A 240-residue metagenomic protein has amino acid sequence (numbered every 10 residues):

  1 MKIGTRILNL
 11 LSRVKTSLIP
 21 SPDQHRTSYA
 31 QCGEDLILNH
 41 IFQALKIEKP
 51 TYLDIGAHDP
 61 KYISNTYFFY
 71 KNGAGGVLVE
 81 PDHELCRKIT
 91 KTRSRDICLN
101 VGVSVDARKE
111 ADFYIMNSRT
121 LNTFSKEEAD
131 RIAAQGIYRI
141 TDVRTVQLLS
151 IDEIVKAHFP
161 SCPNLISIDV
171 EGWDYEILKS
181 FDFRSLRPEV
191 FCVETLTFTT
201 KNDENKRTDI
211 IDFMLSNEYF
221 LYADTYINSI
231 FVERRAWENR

Functional and structural regions predicted by a protein language model:
M1-R240: Phosphate/nucleotide-binding beta-alpha loop and adjacent structural elements of enzyme active sites
